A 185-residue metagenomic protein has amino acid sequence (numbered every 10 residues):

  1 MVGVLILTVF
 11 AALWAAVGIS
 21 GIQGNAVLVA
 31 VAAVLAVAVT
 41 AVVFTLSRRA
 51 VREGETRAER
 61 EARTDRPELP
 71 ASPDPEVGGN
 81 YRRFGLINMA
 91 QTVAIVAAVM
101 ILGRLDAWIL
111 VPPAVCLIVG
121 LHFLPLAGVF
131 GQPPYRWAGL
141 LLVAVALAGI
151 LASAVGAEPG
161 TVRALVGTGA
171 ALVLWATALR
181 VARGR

Functional and structural regions predicted by a protein language model:
M1-I19: The first (N-terminal) embedded transmembrane alpha-helix
W14-R83: Selected alpha-helical membrane-embedding segments in polytopic membrane proteins
A30-A38, L102-L117, A164-G169: Structural signature of hydrophobic alpha-helical transmembrane segments
L35-T45, L117-L126, A170-L179: Alpha-helical transmembrane segments and their membrane-interface exit regions
R49-A58, V129-L141, E158-A164, R183-R185: A cytosolic-side transmembrane-helix exit/cap motif
P67-D106: Membrane-helix boundary elements
V96-L140: Membrane-proximal helix-loop-helix units in multi-pass membrane proteins
L142-R185: Terminal transmembrane helical module of multi-pass membrane proteins
